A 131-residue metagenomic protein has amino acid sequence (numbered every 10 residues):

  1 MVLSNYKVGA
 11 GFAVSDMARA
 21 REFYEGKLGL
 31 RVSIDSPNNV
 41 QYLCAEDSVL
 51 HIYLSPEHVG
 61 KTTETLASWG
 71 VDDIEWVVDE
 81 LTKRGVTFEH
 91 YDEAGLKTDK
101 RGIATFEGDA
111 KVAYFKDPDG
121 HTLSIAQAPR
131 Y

Functional and structural regions predicted by a protein language model:
M1-L3, V78-Y131: Vicinal oxygen chelate
M1-R19, V49, T65-A67, A126-Y131: N-terminal beta-strand motif that seeds the catalytic metal site of vicinal oxygen chelate
G11, N38-N39, V112: A short, glycine- and basic residue-enriched loop/turn that sits immediately adjacent to a domain's principal
D16-M17, V71-E75: Helix N-cap motif at beta-to-alpha junctions
A18-R31: Amphipathic alpha-helical segments
R19-A20, P37, W76: Short Gly/charged-rich anion-binding patches and loops
F23, E75-E80: Short amphipathic alpha-helices within nucleic acid-binding modules
R31-D72, E89-H90, G108, T122-Q127: Conserved short beta-strand elements that form part of the metal-binding/catalytic scaffold of enzyme active sites
